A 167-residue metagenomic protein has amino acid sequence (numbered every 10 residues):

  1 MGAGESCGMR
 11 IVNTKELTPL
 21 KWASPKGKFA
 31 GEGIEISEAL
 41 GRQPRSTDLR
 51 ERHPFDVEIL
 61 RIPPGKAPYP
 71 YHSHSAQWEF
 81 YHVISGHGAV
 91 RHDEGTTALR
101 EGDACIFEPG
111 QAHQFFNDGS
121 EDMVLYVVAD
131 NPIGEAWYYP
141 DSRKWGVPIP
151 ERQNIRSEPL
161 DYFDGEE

Functional and structural regions predicted by a protein language model:
M1-P54, A136, D141-E167: A short, N-terminal "cap"/entry segment at the start of jelly-roll beta-barrel domains of the cupin/DSBH fold
G33, P54-I59, A112, D122: Conserved beta-strand residues within beta-sheet cores
A39-R45, E58-H74, P109: Conserved short histidine dyad/triad with adjacent acidic residue
P54-F55, I59-P63, S73-H92, A129-D130: Short, conserved beta-strand element in jelly-roll/cupin
P70, R91-D93, F116, Y126: Beta-strand residues in well-ordered beta-sheet regions across diverse protein folds
E94-P109: Short acidic-glycine-tyrosine-enriched beta hairpin
P109-E135: Ligand-binding loop in jelly-roll beta-barrel domains
